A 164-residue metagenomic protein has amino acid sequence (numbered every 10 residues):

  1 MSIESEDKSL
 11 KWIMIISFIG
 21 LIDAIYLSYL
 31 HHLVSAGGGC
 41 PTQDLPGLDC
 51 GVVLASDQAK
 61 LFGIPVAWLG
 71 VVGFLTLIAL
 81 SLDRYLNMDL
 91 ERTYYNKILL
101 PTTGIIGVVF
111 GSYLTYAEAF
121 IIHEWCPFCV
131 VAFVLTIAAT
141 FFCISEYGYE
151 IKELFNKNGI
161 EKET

Functional and structural regions predicted by a protein language model:
S2-T164: Membrane-interfacial helix-loop segments of redox and metal-homeostasis proteins, especially TM-loop-TM junctions
